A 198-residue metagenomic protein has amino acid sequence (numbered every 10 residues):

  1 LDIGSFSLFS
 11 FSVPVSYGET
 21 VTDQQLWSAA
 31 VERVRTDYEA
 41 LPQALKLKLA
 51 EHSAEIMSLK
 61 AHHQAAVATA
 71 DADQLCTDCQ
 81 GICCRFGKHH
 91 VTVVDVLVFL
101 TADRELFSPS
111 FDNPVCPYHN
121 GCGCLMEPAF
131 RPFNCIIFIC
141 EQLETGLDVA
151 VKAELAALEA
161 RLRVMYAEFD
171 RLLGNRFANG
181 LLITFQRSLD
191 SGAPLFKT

Functional and structural regions predicted by a protein language model:
D2-I82, F86-T198: Short loop/turn segments that flank or connect secondary-structure elements
